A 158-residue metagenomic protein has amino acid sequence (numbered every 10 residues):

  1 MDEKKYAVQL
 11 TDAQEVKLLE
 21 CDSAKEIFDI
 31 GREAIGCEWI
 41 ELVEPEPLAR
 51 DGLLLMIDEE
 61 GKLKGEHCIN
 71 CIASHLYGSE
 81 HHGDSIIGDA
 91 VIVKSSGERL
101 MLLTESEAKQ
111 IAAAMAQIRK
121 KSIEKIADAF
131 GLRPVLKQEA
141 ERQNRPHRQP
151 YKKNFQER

Functional and structural regions predicted by a protein language model:
M1-L18, E157: Short, extreme N-terminal segment that most often corresponds to the first beta-strand
E20-S23: Short, contiguous acidic and Ser/Thr-rich linear segments
G36-C37: A glycine-biased structural micro-motif
E46-H75: Short, structured protein-protein interaction patches enriched in aromatics and acidic/basic residues, typified by
H75-V93: Helix-rich interaction surfaces within compact, conserved domain-sized segments that mediate assembly or partner
I92, M101-Q143: Extended coiled-coil/helical scaffolds and adjacent low-complexity linkers that mediate multimerization and adaptor
R142-R158: Non-Sec secretion/translocation targeting segments of pathogen effectors
